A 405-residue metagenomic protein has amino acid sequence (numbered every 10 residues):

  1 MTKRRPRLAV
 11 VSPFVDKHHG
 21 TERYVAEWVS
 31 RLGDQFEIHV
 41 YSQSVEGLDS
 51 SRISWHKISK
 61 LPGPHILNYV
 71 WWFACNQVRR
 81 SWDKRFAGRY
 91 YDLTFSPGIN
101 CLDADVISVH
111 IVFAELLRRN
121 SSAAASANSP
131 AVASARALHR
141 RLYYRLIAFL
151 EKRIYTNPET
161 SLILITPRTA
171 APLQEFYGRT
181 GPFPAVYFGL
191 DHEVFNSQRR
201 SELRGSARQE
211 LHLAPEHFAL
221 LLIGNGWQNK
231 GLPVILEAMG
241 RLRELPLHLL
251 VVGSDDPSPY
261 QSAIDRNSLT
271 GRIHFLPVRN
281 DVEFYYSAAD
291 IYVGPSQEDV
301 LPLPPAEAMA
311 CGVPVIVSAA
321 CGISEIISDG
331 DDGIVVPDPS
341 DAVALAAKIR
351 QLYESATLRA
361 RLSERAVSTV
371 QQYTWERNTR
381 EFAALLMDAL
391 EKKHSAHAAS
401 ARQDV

Functional and structural regions predicted by a protein language model:
E22-E27, F218-R241, V343, E381: A conserved mid-protein helix/loop that constitutes part of the nucleotide-sugar donor-binding site
V132-I163: Membrane-proximal helix-turn-helix segments that form the acceptor-binding/catalytic region of lipid-linked
K152-A185, L190-S197: A short, active-site helix/loop in glycosyltransferases that binds the activated sugar's phosphate group
Y260-R279: Nucleotide-activated donor-binding/catalytic signature segment of Leloir-type glycosyltransferases, i.e., the conserved
V278-R279, Y285-A289: Short alpha-helical donor nucleotide-sugar binding micro-motif in glycosyltransferases
Q297: Aromatic "clamp/platform" in nucleotide-sugar-dependent glycosyltransferases that forms part of the donor/acceptor
P314-V317, I327: Short hydrophobic beta-strand element within catalytic cores of glycosyltransferases and related nucleotide-activated
D329-G330, I334-D341, Q351-A356: Conserved acidic donor-binding segment of nucleotide-sugar-dependent glycosyltransferases
